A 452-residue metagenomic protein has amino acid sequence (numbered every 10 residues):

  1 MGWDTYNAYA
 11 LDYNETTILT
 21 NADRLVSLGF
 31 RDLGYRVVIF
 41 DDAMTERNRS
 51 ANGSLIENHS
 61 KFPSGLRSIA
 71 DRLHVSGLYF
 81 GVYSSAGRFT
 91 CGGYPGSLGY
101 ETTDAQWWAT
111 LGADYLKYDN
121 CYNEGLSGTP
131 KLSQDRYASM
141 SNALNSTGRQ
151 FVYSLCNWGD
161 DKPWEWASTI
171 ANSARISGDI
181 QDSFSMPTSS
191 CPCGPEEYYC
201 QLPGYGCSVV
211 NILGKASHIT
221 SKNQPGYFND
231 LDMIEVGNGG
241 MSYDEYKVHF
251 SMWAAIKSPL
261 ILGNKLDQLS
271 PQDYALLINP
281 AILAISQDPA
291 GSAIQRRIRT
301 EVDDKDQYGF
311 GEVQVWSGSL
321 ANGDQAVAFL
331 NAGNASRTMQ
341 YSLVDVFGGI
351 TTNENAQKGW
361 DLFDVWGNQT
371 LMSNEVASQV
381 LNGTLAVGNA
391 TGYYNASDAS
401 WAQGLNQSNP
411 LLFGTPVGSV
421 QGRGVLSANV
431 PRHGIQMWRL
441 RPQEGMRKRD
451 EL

Functional and structural regions predicted by a protein language model:
M1-L19, R24, F151-L155, G159-K162 (+5 more regions): N-terminal module-boundary/linker segments of secreted carbohydrate-active enzymes
M1-T5, G34-D41, Y79-S84, A109 (+9 more regions): Structural recognition of the beta-strand scaffold that forms the well-ordered cores of secreted hydrolase catalytic
Y6-L11, D42-R47, A86-T90, Y115 (+5 more regions): Solvent-exposed loop/turn segments at secondary-structure junctions within structured extracellular/periplasmic domains
N21-T129: Aromatic-lined carbohydrate-binding/catalytic grooves of carbohydrate-active enzymes
R47-A51, F89-G93, E124-A138, K162-W166 (+2 more regions): Extracytoplasmic/secreted cell-surface and envelope-processing proteins
T103, V152-N264: Glycan-recognition surfaces
S258-A335, Q340: Glycan-recognition and catalytic regions of carbohydrate-active enzymes
Y308-V313, D324, F329-L452: C-terminal beta-sandwich/jelly-roll accessory domains of carbohydrate-active enzymes
